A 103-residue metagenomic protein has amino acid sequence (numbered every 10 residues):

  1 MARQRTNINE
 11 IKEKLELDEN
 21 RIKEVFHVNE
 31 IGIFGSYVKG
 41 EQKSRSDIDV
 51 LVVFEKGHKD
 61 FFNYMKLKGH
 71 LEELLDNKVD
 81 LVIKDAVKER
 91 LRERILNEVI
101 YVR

Functional and structural regions predicted by a protein language model:
M1-E30, V38-S44, E55-R103: Catalytic core of pol beta-like nucleotidyltransferases
I33: Conserved histidines in hydrophobic membrane contexts and catalytic metal-binding motifs
L51-V53: Short hydrophobic/aromatic beta-strand micro-patches that form the beta-sheet surface supporting nucleotide- or nucleic
